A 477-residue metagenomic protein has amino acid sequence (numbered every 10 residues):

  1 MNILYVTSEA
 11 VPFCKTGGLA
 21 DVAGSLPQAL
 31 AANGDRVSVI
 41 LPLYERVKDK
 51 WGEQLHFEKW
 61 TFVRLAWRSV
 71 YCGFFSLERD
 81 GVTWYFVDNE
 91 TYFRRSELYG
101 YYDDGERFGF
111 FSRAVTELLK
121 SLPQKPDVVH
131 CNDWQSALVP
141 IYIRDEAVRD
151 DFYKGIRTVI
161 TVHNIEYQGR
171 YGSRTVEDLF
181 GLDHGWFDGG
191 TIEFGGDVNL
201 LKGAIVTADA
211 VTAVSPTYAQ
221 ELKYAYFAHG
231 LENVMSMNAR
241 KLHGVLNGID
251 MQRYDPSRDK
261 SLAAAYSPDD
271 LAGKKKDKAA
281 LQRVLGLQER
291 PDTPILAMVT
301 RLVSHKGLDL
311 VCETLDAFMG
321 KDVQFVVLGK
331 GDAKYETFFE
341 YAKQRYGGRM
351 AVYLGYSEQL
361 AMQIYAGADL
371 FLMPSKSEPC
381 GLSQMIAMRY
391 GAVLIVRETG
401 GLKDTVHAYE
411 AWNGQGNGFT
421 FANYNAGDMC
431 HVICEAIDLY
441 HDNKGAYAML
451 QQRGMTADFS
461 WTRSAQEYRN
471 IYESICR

Functional and structural regions predicted by a protein language model:
M1-R477: Catalytic cores of nucleotide-sugar-dependent glycosyltransferases that transfer UDP/GDP/TDP-activated
